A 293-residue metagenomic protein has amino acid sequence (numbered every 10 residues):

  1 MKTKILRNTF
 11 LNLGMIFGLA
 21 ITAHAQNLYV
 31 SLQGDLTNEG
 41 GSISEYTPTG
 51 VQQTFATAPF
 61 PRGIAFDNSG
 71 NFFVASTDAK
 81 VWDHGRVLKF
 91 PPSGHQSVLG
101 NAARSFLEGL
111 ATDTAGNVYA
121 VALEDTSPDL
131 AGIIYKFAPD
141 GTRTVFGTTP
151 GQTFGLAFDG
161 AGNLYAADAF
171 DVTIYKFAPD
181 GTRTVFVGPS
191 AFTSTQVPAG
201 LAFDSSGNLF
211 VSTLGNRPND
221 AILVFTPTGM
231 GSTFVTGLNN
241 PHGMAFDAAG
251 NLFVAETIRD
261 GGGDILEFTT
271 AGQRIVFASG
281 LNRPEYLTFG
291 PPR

Functional and structural regions predicted by a protein language model:
M1-L6: N-terminal secretory signal peptides that target proteins for export/translocation
L11-A20: Bacterial N-terminal signal peptides
I21-A25: Sec/Tat signal peptide C-region and signal peptidase I cleavage site
V30, V74, A120, A166-A167 (+2 more regions): Conserved beta-strand element within WD40/beta-propeller blades
N38-G41, A58-D78, D83-H84, A102-D125 (+7 more regions): Beta-rich, blade/repeat-based domains predominating in secreted/periplasmic proteins but also intracellular
G41-S44, H84-L88, G132-Y135, V172-K176 (+2 more regions): A short loop-to-beta-strand structural motif that recurs across blades of beta-propeller domains
G50-A56, H95-N101, T142-T148, T182-F192 (+2 more regions): A short beta-strand motif characteristic of beta-propeller blades
